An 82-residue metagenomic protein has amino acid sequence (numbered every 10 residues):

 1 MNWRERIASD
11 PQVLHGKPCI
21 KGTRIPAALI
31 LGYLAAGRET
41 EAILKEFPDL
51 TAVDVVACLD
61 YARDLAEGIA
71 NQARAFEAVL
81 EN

Functional and structural regions predicted by a protein language model:
M1-N82: Small, basic N-terminal interaction modules of short regulatory proteins
